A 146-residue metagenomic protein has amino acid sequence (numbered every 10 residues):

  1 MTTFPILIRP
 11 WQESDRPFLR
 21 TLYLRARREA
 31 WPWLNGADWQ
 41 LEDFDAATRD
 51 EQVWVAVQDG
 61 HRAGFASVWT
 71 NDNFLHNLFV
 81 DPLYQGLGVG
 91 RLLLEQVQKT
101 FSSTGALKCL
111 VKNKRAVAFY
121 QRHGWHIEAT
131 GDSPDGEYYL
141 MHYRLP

Functional and structural regions predicted by a protein language model:
M1-S14, L145-P146: Conserved N-terminal entry element of GNAT/NAT acetyltransferase domains
P10-L83, L94-Q96, T100, G131-S133: Acetyl-CoA-dependent GNAT
V57-D59, Y143-P146: Active-site beta-strand termini and strand-to-loop segments that position acidic
D81-L87, V111-K112: Active-site acidic-Proline motif in GNAT/NAT acetyltransferases
G86-K99, A118, R122: Conserved acetyl-CoA-binding loop-helix of GNAT-fold acetyltransferases
G90, L94, N113-A116, S133-Y139: Short glycine/proline-centered loop/turn elements that form peptide/ligand docking sites
K99-K112: Conserved GNAT acetyl-CoA-binding A-motif
Q121-A129: Conserved acetyl-CoA-binding loop of GNAT-fold acetyltransferases
